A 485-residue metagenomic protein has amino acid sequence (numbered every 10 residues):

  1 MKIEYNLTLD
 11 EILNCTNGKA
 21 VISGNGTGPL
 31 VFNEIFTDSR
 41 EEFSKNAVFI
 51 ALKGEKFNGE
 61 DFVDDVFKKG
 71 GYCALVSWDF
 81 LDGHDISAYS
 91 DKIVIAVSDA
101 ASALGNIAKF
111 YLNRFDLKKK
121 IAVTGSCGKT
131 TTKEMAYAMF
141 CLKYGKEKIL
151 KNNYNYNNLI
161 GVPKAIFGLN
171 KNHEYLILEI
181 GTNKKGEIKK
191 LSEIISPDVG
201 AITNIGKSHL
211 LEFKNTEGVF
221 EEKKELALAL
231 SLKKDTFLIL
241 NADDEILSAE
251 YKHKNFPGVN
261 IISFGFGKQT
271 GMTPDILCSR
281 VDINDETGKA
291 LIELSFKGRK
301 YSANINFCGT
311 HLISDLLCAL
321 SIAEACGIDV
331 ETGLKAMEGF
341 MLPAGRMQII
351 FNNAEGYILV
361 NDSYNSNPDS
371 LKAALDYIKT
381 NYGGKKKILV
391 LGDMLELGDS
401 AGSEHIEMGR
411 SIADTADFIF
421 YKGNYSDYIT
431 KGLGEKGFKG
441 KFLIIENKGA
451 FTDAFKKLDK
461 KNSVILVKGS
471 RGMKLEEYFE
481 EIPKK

Functional and structural regions predicted by a protein language model:
M1-A103, F110, C308, N381-Y382 (+3 more regions): N-terminal leader/targeting and accessory segments in enzymes
E11-T16, S102-A242, I246-V259, A323 (+2 more regions): Phosphate-binding loop of NTP-binding sites
T16, G83-D85, A201-I358, G384-K385 (+3 more regions): Acidic, Mg2+-coordinating active-site environments of NTP-dependent enzymes
G54-F57, P343, S363-G437: Active-site beta-alpha connecting loops in nucleotide-dependent enzymes
V76-D79, N204, A242, G423 (+1 more regions): Short secondary-structure boundary segments
V123, K129, A344-Q348, G472 (+1 more regions): ATP-dependent carboxylate/acyl-activation modules
I444, N462-E480: Peripheral docking tails and interdomain loops at the edges of cofactor- or intermediate-handling domains
